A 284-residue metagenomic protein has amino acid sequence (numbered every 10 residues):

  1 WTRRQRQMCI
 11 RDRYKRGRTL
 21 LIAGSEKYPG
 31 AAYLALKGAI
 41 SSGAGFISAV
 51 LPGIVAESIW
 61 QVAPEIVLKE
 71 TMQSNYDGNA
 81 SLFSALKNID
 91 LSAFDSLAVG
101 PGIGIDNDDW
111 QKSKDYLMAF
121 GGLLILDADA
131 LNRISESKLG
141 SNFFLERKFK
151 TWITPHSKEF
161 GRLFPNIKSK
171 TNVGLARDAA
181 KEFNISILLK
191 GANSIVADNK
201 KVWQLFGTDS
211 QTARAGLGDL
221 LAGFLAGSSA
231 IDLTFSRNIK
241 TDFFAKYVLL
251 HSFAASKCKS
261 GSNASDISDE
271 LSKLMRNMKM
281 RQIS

Functional and structural regions predicted by a protein language model:
W1-R6, I10: Single conserved hydrophobic/aromatic residue that forms the stacking wall/gate of nucleotide- or nucleobase-binding
R11-R16, E26-A32, N172, T208-L225 (+1 more regions): Short glycine/threonine-rich catalytic loop with a Thr-x-Gly-x-Asp
K15-E70, S74: Substrate-binding N-lobe of the ribokinase-like
R18-E26, G100-I105, L163, V196 (+2 more regions): Glycine-rich phosphate/diphosphate-binding loops and the adjacent beta-loop-alpha structural elements that coordinate
K27-S42, F46-S48, D106-D109, L131-E136 (+2 more regions): Short glycine/serine/threonine-rich phosphate/pyrophosphate-binding segments that cradle anionic phosphate groups
V50-G207, L274-S284: Glycine-rich phosphate/dinucleotide-binding loop and adjoining beta-alpha-beta core of small-molecule
R162, R214-L250: Short, small-residue alpha-helix embedded
S252-S284: Charged C-terminal helix
